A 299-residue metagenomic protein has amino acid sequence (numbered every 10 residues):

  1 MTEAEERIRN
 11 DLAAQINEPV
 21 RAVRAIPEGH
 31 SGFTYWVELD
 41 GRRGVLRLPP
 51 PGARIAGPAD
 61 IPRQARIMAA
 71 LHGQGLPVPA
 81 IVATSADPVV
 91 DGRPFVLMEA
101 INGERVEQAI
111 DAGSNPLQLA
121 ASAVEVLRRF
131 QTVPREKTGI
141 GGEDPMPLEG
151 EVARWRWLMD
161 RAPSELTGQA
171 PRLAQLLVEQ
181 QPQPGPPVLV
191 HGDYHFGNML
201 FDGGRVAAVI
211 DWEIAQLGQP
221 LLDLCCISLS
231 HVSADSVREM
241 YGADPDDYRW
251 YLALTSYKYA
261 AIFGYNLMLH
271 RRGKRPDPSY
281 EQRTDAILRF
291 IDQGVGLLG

Functional and structural regions predicted by a protein language model:
M1-E18: Juxta-kinase regulatory segment immediately upstream of eukaryotic protein kinase catalytic domains
E18-R24: Conserved N-terminal boundary motif of the eukaryotic protein kinase catalytic domain
R24-R172, Q181-P186: ATP-binding pocket architecture of kinase catalytic cores
P187-L189, A207: Conserved protein kinase catalytic-loop anchor
L189-H191, F196: Catalytic-loop of the protein kinase fold
I210-A215: Activation of the activation-loop gatekeeper triad in protein kinase-fold domains
L221-D244, L254-K274, L288-G294: Active-site activation/catalytic loop segments of kinase-like enzymes and analogous catalytic loops in related
